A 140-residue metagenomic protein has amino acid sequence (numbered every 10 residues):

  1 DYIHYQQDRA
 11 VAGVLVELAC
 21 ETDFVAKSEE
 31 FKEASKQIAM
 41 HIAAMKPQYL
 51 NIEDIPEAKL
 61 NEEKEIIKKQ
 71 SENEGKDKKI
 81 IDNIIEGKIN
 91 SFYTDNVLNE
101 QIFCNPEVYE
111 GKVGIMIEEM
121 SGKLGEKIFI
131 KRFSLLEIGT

Functional and structural regions predicted by a protein language model:
D1-T140: N-terminal assembly/interaction segments in proteins that build large macromolecular machines
